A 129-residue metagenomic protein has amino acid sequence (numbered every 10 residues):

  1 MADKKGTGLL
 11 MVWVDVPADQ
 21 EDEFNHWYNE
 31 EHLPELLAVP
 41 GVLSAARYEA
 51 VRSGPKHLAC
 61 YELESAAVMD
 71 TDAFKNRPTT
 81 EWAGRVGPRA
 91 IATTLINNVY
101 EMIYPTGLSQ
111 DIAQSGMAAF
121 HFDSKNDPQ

Functional and structural regions predicted by a protein language model:
M1-Q129: Macromolecular interaction modules
